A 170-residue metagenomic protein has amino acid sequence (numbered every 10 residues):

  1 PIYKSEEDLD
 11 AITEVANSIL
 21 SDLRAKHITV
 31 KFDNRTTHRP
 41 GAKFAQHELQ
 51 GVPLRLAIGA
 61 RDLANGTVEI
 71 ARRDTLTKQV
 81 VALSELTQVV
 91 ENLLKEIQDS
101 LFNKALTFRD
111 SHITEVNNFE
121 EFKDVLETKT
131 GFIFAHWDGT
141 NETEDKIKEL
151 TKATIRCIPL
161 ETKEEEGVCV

Functional and structural regions predicted by a protein language model:
P1-V170: NTP/phosphate- and nucleic-acid-binding module
